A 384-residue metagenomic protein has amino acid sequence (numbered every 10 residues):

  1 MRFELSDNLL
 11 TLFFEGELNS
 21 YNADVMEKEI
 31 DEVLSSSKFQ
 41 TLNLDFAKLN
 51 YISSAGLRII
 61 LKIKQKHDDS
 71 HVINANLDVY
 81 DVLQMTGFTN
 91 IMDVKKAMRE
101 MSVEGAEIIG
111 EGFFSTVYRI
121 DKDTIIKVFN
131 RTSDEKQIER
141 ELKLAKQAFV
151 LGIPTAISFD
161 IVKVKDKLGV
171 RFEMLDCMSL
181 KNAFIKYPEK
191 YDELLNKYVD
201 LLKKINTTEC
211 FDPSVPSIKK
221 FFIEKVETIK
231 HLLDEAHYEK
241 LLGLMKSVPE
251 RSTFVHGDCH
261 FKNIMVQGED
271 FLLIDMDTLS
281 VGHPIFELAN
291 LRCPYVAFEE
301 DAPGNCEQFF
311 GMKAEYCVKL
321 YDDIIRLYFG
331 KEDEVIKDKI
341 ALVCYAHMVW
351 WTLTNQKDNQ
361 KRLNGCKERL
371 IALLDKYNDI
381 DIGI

Functional and structural regions predicted by a protein language model:
M1-F13: Short beta-strand/loop segment at the start of cytosolic alpha/beta domains
L18-M92: Amphipathic alpha-helical interaction surfaces in cytosolic regulatory modules
E100-I108: Conserved N-terminal boundary motif of the eukaryotic protein kinase catalytic domain
E107-I108, F113-D212: ATP-binding pocket architecture of kinase catalytic cores
T124, P154, V170, T253 (+2 more regions): Protein kinase-like catalytic core scaffold
T207-G257, F261-K262, Q267: An alpha-helical support segment within catalytic cores of ATP-dependent transferases
Q267-V318: Active-site Asp-x-Gly
Q308-I384: Helix-rich C-terminal or lid/interface subdomains of diverse kinases
